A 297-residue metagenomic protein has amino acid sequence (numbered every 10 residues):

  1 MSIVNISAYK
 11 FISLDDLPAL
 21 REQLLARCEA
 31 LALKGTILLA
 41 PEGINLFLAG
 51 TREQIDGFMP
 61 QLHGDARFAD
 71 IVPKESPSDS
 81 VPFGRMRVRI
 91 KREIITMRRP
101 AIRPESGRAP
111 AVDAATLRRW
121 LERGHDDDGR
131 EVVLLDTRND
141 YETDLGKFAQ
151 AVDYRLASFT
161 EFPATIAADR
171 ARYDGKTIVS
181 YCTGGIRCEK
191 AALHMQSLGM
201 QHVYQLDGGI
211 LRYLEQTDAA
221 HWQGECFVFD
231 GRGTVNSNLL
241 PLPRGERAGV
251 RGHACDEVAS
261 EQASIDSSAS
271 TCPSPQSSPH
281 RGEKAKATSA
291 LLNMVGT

Functional and structural regions predicted by a protein language model:
S2-P110, R123, D128-V132, R138-V179 (+2 more regions): Rhodanese-like catalytic fold shared by cysteine-dependent sulfurtransferases and DSP/PTP-type phosphatases
A114-W120: Phosphate-interacting basic helix/loop segments used at nucleotide- and nucleic-acid interfaces
L242-G245, S274-E283: Short, low-complexity intrinsically disordered segments enriched in A/P/G/S/L with frequent Arg, especially at protein
